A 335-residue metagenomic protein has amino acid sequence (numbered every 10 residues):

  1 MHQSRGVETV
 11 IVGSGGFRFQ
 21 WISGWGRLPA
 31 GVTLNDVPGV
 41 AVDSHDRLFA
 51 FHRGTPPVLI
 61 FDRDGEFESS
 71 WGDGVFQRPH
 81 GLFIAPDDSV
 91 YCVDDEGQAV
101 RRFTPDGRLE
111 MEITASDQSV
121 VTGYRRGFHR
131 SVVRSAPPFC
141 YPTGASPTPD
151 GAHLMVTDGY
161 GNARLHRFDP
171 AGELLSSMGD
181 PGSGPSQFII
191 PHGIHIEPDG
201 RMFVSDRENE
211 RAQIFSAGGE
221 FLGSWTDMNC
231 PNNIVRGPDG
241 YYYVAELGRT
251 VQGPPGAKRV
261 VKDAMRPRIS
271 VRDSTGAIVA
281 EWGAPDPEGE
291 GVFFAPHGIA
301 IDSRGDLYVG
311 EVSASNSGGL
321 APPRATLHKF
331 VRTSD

Functional and structural regions predicted by a protein language model:
M1-D335: Eukaryotic scaffold repeat domains enriched in small/polar residues
